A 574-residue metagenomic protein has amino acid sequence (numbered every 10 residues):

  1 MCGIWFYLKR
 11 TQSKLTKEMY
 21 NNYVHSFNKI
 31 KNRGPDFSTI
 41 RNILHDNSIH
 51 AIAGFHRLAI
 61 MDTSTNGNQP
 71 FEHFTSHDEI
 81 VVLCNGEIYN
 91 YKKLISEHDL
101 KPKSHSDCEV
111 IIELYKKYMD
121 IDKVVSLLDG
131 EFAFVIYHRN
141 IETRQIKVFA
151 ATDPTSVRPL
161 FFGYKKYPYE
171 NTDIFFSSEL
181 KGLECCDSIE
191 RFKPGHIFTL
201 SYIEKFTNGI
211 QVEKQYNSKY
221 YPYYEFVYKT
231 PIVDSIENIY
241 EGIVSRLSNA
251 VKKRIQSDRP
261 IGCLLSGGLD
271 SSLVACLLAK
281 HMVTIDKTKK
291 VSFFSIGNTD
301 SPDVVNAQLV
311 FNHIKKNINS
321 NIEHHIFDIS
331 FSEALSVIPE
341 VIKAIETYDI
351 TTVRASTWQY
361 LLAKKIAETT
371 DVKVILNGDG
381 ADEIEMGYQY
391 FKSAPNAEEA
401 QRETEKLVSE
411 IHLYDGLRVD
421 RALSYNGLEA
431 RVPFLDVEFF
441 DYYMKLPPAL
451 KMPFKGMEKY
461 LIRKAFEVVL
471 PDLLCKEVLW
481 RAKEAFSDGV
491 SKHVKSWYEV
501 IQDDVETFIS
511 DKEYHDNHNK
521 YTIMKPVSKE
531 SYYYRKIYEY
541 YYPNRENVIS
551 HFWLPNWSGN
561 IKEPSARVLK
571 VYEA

Functional and structural regions predicted by a protein language model:
M1-A344, T369, K373: Cysteine-centered catalytic environments shared across enzyme families
L8-K17, R139-T143, K147-F149, P159-L160 (+6 more regions): ATP-dependent adenylate-handling active sites, centered on carboxylate activation for C-N bond formation
M19-Y20, R481, Y514: Long, compositionally biased, charged low-complexity segments
K31, D472-A482: A short alpha-helix-loop-beta-strand transition element characteristic of N-terminal alpha/beta dinucleotide-binding
T75-V81, A422-L428, W480: Short glycine-enriched loop/turn motifs at secondary-structure junctions
V81-V82, I203-K205, T352-S356, R402-K406 (+1 more regions): Short, surface-exposed, polar/charged, turn-prone segments marking secondary-structure boundaries
D99, G182-C186, E346, M386 (+2 more regions): Glycine-centered secondary-structure boundary/capping sites
K495-H515: Long, continuous compositionally biased terminal/linker segments
